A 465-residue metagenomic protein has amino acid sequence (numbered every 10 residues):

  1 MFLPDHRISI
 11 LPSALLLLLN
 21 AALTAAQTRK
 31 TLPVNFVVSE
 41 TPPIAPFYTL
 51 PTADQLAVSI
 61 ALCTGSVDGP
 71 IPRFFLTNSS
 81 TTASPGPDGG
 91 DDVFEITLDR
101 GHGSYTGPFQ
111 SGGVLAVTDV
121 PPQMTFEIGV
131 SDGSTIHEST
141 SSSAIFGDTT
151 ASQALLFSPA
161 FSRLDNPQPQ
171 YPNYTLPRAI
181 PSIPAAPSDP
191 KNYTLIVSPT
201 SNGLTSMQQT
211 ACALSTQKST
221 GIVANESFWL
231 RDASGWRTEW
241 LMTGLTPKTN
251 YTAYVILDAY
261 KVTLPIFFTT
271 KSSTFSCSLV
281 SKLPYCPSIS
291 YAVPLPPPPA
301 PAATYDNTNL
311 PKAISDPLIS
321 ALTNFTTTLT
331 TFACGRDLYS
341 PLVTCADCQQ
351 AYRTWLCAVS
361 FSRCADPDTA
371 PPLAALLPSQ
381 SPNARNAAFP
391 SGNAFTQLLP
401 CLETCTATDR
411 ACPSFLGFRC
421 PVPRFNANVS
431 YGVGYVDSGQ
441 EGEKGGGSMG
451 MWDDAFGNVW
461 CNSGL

Functional and structural regions predicted by a protein language model:
M1-Q27: Fungal secretory targeting signals
Q27-P108, G112-V114, T125-G129, H137-A185: Non-catalytic, beta-strand-enriched accessory regions in extracellular/secretory proteins and membrane protein
T52, F109, L245-P247, Q349-A351: Solvent-exposed loop and beta-edge segments used for protein-protein assembly and interaction
Q55-A57, R73, E239, N250 (+2 more regions): Beta-strand-rich binding-surface signature of beta-sandwich/beta-barrel folds used to engage anionic ligands
S59-V67, T118-P122, I256-A259, V359-C364: Short, flexible beta-strand-to-coil junctions
V114-L318: Extended, non-transmembrane interaction/recognition domains
A213-S215, S219-V223, S227-W236, Y260-L465: Mature extracellular/luminal domains of secreted and GPI-anchored eukaryotic proteins, especially small
